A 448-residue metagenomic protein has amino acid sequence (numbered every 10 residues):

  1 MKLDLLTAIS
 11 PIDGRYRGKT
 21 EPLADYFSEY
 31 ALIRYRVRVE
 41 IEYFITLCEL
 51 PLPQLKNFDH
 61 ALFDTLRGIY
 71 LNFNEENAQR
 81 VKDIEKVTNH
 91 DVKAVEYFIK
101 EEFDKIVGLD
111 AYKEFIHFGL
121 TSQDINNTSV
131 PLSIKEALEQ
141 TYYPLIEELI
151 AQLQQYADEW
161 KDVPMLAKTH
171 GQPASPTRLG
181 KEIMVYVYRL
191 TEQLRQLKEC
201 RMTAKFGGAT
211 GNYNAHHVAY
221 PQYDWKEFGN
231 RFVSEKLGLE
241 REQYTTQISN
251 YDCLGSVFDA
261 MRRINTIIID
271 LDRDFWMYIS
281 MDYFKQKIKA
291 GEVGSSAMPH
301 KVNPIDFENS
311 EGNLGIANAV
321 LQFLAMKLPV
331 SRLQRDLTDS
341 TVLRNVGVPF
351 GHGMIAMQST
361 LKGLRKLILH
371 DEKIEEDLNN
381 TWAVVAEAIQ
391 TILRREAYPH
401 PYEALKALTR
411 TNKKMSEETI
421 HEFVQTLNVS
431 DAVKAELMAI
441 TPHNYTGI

Functional and structural regions predicted by a protein language model:
M1-Y213, Y220, D224-F232, G294 (+5 more regions): A helix-coil-helix interface module used to build multimeric assemblies and to scaffold catalytic/cofactor sites
K2-E29, D64, V293-I448: Catalytic-core signal marking the mid-to-C-terminal active-site face
Y43-T46, E102, L149, L153-Y156 (+12 more regions): Amphipathic alpha-helices that form helix-helix packing interfaces
I134-K135, Y142, I183, N250 (+4 more regions): Amphipathic alpha-helical coiled-coil segments and their boundaries
D158-K161, M202, W276, Y283 (+3 more regions): Alpha-helical coiled-coil oligomerization motifs
K181, G255-R263, A388-R395: Short, well-ordered beta-strand elements within core beta-sheets of diverse protein domains
Q193, E240-E242, T246-R332: Glycine-rich anion/phosphate-binding loop at the beta-strand->alpha-helix junction
Y223-Q247, Y251: Active-site-adjacent "gating/activation" loops or surface patches in catalytic cores
